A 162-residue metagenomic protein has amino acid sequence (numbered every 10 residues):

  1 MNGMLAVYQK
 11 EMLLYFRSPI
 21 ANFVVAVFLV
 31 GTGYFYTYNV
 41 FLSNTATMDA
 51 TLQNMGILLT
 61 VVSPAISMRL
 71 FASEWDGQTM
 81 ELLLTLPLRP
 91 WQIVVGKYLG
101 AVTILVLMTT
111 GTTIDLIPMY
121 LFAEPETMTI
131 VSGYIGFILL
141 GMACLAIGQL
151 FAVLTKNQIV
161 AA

Functional and structural regions predicted by a protein language model:
M1-A21: Aromatic- and glycine-rich beta-strand/loop motifs that create alpha-glucan
K10, L14, S73, T85 (+2 more regions): Transmembrane helix-loop junction
F16, T45-Q53: Interfacial loop-to-helix junctions that mark the boundaries of transmembrane helices in multi-pass membrane
A21-V27, Q158-A162: Pore- or pathway-lining transmembrane helices of multi-pass membrane proteins that form conduits for solutes/ions
F35-T37, G100-A161: Secretory targeting signals
T37-T47: Short, hydrophobic transmembrane alpha-helix segments
T51-S73: Long, hydrophobic alpha-helical segments
L70-G100: Helix-loop-helix units of permease transmembrane domains in multi-pass membrane transporters, especially ABC
